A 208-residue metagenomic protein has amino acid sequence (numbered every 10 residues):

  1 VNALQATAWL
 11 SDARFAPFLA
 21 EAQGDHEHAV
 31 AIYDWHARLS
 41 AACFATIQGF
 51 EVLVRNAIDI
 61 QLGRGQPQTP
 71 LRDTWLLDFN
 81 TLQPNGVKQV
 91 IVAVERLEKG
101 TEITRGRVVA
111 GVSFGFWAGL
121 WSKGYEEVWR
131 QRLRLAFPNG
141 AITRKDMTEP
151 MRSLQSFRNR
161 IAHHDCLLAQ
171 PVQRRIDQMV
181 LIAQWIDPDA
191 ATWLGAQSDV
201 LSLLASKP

Functional and structural regions predicted by a protein language model:
V1-Q173, D177-P208: Amphipathic alpha-helical interface elements
